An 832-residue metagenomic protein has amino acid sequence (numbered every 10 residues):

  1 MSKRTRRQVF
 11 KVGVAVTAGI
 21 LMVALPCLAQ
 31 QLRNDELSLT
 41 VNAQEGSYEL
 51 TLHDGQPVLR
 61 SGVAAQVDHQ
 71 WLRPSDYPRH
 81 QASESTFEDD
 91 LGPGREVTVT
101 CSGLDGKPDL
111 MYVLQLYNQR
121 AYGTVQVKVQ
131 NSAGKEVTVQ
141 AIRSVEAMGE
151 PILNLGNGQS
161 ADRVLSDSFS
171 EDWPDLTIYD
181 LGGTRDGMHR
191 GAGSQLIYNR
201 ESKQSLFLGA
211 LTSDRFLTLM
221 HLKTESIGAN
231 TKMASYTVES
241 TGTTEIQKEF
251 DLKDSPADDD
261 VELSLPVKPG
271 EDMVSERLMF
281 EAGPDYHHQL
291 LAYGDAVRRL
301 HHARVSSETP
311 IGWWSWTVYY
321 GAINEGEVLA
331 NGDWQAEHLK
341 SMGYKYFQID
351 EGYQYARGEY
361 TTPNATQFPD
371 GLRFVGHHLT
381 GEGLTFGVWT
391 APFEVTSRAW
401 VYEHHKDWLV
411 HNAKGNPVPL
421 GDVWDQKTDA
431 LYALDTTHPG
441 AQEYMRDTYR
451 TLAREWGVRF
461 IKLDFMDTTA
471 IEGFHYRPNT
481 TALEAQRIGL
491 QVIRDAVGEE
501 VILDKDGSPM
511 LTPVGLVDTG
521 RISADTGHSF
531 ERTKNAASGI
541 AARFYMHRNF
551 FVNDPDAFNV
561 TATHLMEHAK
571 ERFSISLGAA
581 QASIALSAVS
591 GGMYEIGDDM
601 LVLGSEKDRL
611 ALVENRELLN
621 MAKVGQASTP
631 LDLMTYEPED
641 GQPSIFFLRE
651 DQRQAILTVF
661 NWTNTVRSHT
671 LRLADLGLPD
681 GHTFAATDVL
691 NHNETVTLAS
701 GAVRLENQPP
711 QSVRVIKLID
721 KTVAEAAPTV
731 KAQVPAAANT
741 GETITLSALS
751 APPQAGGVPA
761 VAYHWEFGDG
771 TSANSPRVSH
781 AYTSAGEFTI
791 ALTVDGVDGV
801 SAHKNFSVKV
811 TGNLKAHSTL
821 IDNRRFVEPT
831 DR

Functional and structural regions predicted by a protein language model:
Q30-V41, L50-T100, D105-S235, Y763: Polysaccharide-binding surfaces and accessory modules of carbohydrate-active proteins
Q31-R33, L104, S144, G183-S307 (+1 more regions): Beta-strand-rich recognition/accessory modules
G123, R714, G786-I790: Exposed beta-strand face motif in extracellular beta-rich ectodomains
T309-R450, W456-Y476: Aromatic-lined carbohydrate-binding/catalytic grooves of carbohydrate-active enzymes
E403-E443, D447, I488-L603: Glycan-recognition surfaces
S587-S590, E595, Y636-P679, Q711 (+1 more regions): Carbohydrate-binding surface patches
L698-A726: C-terminal beta-strand-rich structural cap/linker in extracellular carbohydrate-active enzymes
K721-R832: Extracellular/lumenal mature domains of secreted and surface-exposed proteins
